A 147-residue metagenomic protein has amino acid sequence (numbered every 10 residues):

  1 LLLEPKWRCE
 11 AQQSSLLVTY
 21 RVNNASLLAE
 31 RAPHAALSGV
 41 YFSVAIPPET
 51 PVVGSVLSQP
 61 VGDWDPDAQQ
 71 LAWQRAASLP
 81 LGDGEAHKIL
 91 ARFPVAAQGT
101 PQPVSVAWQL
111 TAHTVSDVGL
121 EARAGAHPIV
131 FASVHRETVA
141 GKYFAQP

Functional and structural regions predicted by a protein language model:
L1-P147: A structural signal for beta-rich interaction modules in eukaryotic proteins
